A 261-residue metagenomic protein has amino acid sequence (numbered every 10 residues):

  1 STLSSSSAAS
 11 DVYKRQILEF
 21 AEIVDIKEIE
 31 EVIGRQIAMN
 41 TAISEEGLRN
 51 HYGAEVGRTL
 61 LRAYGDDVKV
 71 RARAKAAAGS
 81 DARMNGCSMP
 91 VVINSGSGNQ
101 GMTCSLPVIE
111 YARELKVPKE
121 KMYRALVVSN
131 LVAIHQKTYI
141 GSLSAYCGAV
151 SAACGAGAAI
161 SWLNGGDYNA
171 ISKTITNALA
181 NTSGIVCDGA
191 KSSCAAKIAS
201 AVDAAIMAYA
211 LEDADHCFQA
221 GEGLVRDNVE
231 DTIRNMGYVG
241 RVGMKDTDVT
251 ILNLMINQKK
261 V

Functional and structural regions predicted by a protein language model:
T2-A9, Y13: Single conserved hydrophobic/aromatic residue that forms the stacking wall/gate of nucleotide- or nucleobase-binding
K14-E30: N-terminal amphipathic, basic-rich helices that act as targeting or association modules
E31-G34, A38-M102, G243, T247-V261: Accessory "access/gating" subregions that flank catalytic or transport cores
Q100-C104, A153-C154: Short glycine/serine/threonine-rich phosphate/pyrophosphate-binding segments that cradle anionic phosphate groups
C104-E110: Long, N-terminal intrinsically disordered regulatory "head" regions of very large eukaryotic scaffold/tether proteins
Y111-R124, I134-S200, D213-G223: Hydrophobic alpha-helical bundle architecture
T176, A180-V261: Internal helix-turn-beta structural module
